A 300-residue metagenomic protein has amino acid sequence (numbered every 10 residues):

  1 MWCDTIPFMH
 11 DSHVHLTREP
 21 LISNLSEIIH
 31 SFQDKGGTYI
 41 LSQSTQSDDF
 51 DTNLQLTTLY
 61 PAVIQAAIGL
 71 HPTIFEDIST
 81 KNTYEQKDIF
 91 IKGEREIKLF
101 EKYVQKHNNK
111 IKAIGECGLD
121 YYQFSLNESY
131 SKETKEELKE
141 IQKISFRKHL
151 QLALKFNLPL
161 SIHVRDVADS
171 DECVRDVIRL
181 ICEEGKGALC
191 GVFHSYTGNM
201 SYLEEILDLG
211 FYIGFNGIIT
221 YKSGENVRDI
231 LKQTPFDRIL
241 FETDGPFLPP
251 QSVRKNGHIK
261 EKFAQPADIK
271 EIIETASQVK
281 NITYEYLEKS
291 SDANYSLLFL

Functional and structural regions predicted by a protein language model:
M1-L300: Mid-domain alpha/beta scaffold segments of enzyme catalytic cores
